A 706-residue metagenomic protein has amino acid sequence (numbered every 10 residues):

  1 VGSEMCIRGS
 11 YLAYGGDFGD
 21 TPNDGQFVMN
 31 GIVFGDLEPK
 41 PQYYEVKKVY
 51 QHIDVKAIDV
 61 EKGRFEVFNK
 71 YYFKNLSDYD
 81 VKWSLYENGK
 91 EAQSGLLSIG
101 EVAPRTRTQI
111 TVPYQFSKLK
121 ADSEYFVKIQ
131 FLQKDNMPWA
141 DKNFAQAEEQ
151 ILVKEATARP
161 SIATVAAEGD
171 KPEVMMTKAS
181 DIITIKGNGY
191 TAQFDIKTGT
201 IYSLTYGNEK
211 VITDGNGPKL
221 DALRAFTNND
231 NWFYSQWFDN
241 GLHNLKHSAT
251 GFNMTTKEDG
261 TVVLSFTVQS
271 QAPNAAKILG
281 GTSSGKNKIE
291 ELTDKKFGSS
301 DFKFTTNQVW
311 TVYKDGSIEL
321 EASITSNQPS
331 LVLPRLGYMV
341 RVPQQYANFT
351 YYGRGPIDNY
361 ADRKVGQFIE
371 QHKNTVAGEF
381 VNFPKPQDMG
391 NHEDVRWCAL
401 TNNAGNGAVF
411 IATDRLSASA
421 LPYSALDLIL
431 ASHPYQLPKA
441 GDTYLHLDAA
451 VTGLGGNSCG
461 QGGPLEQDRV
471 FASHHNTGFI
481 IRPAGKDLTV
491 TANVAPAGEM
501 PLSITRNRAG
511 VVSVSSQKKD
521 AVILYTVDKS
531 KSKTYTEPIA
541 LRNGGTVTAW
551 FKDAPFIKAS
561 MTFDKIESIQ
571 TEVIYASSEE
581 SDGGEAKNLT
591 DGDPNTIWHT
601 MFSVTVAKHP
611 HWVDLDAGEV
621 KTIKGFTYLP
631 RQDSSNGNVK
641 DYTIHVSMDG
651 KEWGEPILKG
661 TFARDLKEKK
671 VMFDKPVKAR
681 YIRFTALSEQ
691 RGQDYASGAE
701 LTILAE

Functional and structural regions predicted by a protein language model:
S3-E4, R8-K62, E66, Y71-S77 (+1 more regions): Extended substrate-binding grooves/exosites of carbohydrate-active enzymes
R64-Y72, S323, S513-Q517, T627-L629: Short edge beta-strand/loop segments characteristic of extracellular beta-sandwich folds
L76-V81, V332-L336, S635-T643: Short coil-to-beta strand junction motifs in C2/discoidin
G89-D122: Intrinsically disordered, low-complexity Pro/Gly/Ser/Thr-rich segments with frequent PxxP/GP/PP motifs and embedded
P113-D122, M137, K154-P496: Beta-strand/loop-rich accessory regions of lumenal/periplasmic or secreted enzymes, predominantly carbohydrate-active
N136-A163, F563-K565: Short beta-strand elements
P496-E585, L589-P594, H611: Short, compositionally stereotyped local motifs that mark structural "simplifiers"
D591-L658, F662-E706: Aromatic, loop-rich ligand-recognition surfaces of beta-strand-rich domains
